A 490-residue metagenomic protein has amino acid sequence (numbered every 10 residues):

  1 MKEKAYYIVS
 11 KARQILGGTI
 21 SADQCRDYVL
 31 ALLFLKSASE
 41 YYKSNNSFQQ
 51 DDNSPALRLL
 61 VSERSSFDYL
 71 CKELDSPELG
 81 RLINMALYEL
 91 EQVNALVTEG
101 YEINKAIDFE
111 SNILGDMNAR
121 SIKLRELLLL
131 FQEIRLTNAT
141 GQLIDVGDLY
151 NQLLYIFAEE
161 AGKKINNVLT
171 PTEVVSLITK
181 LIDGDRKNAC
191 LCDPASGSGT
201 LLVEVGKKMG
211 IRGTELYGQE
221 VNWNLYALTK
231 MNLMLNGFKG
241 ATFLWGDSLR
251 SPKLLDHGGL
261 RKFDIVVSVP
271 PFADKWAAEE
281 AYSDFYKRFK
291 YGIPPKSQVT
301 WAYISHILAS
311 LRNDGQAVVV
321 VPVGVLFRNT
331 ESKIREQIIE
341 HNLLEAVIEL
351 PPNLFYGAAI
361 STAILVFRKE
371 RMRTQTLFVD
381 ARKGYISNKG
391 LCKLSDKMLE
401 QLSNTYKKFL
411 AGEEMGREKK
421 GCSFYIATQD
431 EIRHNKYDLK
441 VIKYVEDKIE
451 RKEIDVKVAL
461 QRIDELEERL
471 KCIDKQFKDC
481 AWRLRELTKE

Functional and structural regions predicted by a protein language model:
M1-I182, S248-K253, E349-P352, T374-R382 (+2 more regions): Non-catalytic, mostly N-terminal accessory regions of nucleic-acid modification and defense proteins
K4, V221, V299: Soluble or luminal CAZymes and related metallo-dependent hydrolases
M117-R120, N138-Q142, N167, G218 (+4 more regions): Alpha-helix initiation/capping motif
A158-A161, I211-T214, S387: Short small-residue beta-strand/loop micro-motif enriched in glycine and branched aliphatics
K164-S268, A273-K290, A302, D314 (+2 more regions): Conserved S-adenosyl-L-methionine
H257-E490: A conserved structural/catalytic subdomain of Rossmann-like adenosyl-cofactor enzymes
